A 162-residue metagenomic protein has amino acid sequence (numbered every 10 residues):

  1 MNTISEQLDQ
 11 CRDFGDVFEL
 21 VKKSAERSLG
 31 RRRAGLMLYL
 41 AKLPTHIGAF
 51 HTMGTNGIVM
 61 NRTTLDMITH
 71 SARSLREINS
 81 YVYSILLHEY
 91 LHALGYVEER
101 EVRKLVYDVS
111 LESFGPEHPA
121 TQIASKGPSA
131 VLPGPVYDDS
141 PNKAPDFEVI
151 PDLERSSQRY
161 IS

Functional and structural regions predicted by a protein language model:
M1-I68, V97-S162: Metalloprotease/metallohydrolase-associated module, dominated by Zn2+-dependent proteases
V59-L87: Short acidic, glycine/tyrosine-flanked loop/strand segments centered on an H-E-D-like triad
S80-V97, R103: Active-site recognition of the HExxH zinc-binding catalytic motif
